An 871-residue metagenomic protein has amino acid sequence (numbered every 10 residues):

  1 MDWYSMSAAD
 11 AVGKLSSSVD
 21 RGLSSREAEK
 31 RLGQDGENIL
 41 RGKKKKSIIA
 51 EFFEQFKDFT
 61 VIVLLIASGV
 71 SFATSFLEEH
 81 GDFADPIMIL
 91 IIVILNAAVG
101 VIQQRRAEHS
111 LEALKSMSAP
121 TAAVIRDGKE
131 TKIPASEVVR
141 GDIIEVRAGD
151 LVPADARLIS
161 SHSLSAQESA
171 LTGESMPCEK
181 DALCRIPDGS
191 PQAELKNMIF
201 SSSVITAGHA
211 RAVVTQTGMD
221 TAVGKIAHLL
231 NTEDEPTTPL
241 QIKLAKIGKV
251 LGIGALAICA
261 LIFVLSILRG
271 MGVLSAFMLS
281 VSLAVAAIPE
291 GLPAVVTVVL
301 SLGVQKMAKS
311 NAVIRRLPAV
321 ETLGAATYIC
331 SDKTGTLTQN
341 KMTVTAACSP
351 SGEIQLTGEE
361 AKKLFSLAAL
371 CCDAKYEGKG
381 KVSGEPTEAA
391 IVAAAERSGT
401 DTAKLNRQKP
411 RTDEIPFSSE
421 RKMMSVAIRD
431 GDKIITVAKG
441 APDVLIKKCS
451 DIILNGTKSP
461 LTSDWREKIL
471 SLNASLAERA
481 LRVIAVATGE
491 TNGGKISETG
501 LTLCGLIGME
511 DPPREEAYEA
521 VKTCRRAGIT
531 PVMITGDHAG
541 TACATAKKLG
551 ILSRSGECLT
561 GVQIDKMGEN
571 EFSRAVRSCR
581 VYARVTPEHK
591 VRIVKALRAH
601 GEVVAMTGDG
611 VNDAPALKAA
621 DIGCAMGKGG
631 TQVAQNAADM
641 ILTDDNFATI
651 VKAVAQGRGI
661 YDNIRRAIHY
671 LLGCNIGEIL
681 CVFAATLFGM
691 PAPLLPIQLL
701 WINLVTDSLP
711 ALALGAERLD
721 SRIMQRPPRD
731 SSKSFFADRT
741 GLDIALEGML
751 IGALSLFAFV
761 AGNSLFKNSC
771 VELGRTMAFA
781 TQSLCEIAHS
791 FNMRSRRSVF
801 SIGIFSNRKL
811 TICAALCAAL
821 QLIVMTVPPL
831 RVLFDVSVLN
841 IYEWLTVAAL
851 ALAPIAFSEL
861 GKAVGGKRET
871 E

Functional and structural regions predicted by a protein language model:
M1-Q725, F735-F736, M749, S764 (+3 more regions): Conserved cytosolic headpiece of P-type ATPases
H80, D743-A758: Alpha-helical transmembrane segments of multi-pass integral membrane proteins
T706, I751-G752, T776-S790: Generic alpha-helical transmembrane segments
S731-M749, V771-M777: Membrane-water interface at loop-to-transmembrane-helix junctions
A753-F757, S764-F766, C770-V771: Catalytic cores of phosphodiester-bond-cleaving enzymes
A758-A761, S783: C-terminal substrate-binding/catalytic lobe of Rossmann-fold NAD(P)-dependent dehydrogenases
